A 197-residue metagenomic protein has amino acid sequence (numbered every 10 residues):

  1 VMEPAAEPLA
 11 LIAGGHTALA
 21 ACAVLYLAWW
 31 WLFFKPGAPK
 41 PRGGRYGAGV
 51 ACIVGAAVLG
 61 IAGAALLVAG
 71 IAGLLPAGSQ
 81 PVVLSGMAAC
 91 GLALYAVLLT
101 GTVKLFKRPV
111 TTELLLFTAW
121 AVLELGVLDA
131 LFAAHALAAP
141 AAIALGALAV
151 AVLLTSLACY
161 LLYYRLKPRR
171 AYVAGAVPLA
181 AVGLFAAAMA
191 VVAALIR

Functional and structural regions predicted by a protein language model:
V1-P81: N-terminal topogenic module of multi-pass integral membrane proteins
P4-T17, L128-L162: Short alpha-helical packing/oligomerization segments
L9-G14, Y46-C52, A72-C90, P109-T118 (+1 more regions): Transmembrane alpha-helix entry/boundary detector in multi-pass membrane proteins
L19-V24, V83-L99, L116-D129, G146-L157: Generic alpha-helical transmembrane segments
W29-K40, A96-K107, Y160-L166: C-terminal ends of transmembrane helices
E113-L128, A176-A188: Small-residue-rich segments of transmembrane alpha-helices in multi-pass membrane proteins, especially helix faces
L161-G183: Interfacial loop-to-transmembrane junctions
A186-R197: Juxtamembrane boundary at the C-terminal end of a transmembrane helix
